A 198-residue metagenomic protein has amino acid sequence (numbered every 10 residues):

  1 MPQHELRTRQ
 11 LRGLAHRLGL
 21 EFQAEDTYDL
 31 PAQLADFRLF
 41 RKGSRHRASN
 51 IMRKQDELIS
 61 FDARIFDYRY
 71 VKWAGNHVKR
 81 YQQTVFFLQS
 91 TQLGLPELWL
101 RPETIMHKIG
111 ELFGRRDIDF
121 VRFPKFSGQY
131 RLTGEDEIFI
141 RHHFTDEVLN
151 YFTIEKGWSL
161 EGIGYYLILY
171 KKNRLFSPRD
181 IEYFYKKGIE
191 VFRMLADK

Functional and structural regions predicted by a protein language model:
T8-K198: Charged, low-complexity intrinsically disordered regions
